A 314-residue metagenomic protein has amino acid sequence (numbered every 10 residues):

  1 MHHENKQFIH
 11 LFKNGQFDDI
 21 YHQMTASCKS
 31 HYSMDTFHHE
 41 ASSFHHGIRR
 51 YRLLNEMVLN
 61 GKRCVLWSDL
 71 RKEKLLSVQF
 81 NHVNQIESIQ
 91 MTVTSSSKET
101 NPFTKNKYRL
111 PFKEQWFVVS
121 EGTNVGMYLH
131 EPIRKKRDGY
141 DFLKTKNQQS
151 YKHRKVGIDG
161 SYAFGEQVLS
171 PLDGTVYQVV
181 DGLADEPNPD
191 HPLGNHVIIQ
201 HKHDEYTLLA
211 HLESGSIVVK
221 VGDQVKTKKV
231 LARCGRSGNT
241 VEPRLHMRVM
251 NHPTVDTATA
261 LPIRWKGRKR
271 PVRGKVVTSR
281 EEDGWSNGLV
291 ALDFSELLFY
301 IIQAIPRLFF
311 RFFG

Functional and structural regions predicted by a protein language model:
M1-K13: Short, aromatic-enriched amphipathic alpha-helices that serve as compact interaction elements
H3, D18-V58: Short solvent-exposed beta->alpha transition segments
V58-N106: Exposed beta-sheet edge and beta->alpha loop/turn motif
N124-S170, V179-D190: Short glycine/threonine/proline-enriched tight-turn/helix- or strand-capping micro-motif at secondary-structure
A163, P171-E213: Zn2+-dependent peptidoglycan hydrolase active-site motif and core
G174-V176, G222-C234: A structural signal for short beta-strand/turn segments enriched in small hydrophobics and glycine
E205-K228: Short histidine-centered loop motifs in beta-beta connectors
V218, D223, R248-G314: Acidic, glycine-rich catalytic/binding loops that coordinate metals and/or anionic ligands
